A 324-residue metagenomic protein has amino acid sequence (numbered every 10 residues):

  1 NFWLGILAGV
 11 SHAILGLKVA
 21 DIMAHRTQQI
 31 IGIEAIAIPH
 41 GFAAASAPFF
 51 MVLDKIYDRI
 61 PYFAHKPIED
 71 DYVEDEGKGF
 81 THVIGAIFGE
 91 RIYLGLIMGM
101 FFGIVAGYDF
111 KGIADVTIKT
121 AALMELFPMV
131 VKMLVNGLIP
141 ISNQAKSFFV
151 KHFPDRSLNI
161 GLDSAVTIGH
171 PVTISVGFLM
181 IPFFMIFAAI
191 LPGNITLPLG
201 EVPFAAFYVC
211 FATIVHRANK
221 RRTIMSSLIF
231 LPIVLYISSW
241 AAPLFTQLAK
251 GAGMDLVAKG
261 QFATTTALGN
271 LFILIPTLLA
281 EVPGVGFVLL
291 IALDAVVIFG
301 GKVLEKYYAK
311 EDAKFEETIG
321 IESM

Functional and structural regions predicted by a protein language model:
N1-N159, I214-R222, A249-M324: Signature of multi-pass transmembrane helix bundles
G161-Q247: Hydrophobic alpha-helical bundle architecture
